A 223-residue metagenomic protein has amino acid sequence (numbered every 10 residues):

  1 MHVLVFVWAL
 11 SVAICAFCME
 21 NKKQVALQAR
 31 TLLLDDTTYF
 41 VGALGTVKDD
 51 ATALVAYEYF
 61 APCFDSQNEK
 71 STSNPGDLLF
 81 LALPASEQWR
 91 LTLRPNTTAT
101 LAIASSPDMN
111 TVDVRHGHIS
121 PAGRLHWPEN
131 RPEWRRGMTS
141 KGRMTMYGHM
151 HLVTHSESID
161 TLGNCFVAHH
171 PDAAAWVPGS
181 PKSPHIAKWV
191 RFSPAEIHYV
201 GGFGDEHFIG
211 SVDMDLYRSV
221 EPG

Functional and structural regions predicted by a protein language model:
M1-W8: Classical eukaryotic N-terminal signal peptides for Sec-dependent ER targeting/secretion, especially the positively
W8, A13-G223: Binding-site signature for planar aromatic cofactors or substrates
